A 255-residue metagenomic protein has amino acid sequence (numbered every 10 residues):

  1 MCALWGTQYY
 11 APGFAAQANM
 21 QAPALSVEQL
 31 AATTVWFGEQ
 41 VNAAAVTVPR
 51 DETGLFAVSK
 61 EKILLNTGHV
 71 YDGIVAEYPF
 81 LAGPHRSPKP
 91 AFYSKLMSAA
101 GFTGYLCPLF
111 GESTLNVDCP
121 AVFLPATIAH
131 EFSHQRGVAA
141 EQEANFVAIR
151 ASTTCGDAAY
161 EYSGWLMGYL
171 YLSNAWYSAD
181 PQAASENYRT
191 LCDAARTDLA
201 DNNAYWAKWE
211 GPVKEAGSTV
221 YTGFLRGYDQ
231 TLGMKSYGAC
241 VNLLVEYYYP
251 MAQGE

Functional and structural regions predicted by a protein language model:
M1-G6: Hydrophobic membrane-insertion alpha-helices, especially the h-region of bacterial N-terminal signal peptides
Q8-G73: Membrane-interface segments at or immediately adjacent to transmembrane helices that form the boundary between
M20-V27, F56-K60, T114-D118, A129-R136 (+1 more regions): Second-shell loop/turn segments in exported
A45-S113, V117, A121: Auxiliary, metal-adjacent structural segments of Zn-dependent hydrolase domains
A126-V138, Q142-N145, I149-R150: Active-site recognition of the HExxH zinc-binding catalytic motif
Q142-F146, A158-G164, T197, A204: Membrane-proximal, solvent-exposed terminal domains/tails of membrane-associated proteins
I149-P181: Short helix/loop segments within enzyme catalytic domains that coordinate or immediately flank catalytic cofactors
A195-E255: Pan-zinc metallopeptidase signature
